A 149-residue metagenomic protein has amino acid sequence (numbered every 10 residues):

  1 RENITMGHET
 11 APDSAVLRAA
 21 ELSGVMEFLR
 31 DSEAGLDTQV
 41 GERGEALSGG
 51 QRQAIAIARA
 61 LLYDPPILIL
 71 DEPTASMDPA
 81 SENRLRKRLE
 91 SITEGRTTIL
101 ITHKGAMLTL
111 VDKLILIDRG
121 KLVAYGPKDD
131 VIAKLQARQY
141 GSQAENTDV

Functional and structural regions predicted by a protein language model:
R1-E42, R86-K87, G95: ABC ATPase nucleotide-binding domain helical subdomain, centered on the C-loop/LSGGQ "ABC signature"
M26-I55, M77, N146-D148: ABC-fold ATPase nucleotide-binding domain signature/coupling loops
L62-P66, G95: A short, proline-enriched helix->beta-strand linker immediately N-terminal to the Walker B motif in ABC-type P-loop
L68-D71: Catalytic Walker B motif of ABC-type/P-loop ATPase nucleotide-binding domains
P79-S81: Helix N-cap at the start of a conserved alpha-helix in ABC-type nucleotide-binding domains
S91-L100, L108: Conserved catalytic loops of ABC-family nucleotide-binding domains
Y125-G126: ABC ATPase "signature
